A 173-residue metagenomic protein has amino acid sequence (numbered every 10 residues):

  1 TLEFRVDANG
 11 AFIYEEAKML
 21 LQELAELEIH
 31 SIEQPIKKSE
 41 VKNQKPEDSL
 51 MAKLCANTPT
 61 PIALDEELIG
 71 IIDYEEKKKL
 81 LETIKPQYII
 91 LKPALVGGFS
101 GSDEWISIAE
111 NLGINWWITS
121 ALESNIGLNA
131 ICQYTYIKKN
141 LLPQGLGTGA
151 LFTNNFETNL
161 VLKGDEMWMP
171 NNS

Functional and structural regions predicted by a protein language model:
T1-T58, I69: Metal-dependent enolase-superfamily TIM-barrel catalytic cores that perform enediolate-based chemistry
L2-A8, I32-Q34, I62-D65, I89-L91 (+2 more regions): Hydrophobic faces of well-ordered beta-strands that scaffold small-molecule active sites in alpha/beta enzyme cores
Y14-L24, G70-I84, S100-I106, S124-K139: Catalytic cores of alpha/beta
Q22-H30, K53-I62, L81-I89, I108-N115 (+1 more regions): Glycine-enriched alpha-helix->loop->beta-strand junction motifs that scaffold or abut catalytic
P61-I62, K85-P93, G164-N171: A polyampholytic, Gly/Pro-enriched intrinsically disordered region
E67-L68, A94-L95: Short coil/turn segments
I84-I89, L95, G101-W117, A121 (+1 more regions): Active-site capping/gating regions of soluble enzymes
A121-S173: Flexible C-terminal active-site loop/helix
